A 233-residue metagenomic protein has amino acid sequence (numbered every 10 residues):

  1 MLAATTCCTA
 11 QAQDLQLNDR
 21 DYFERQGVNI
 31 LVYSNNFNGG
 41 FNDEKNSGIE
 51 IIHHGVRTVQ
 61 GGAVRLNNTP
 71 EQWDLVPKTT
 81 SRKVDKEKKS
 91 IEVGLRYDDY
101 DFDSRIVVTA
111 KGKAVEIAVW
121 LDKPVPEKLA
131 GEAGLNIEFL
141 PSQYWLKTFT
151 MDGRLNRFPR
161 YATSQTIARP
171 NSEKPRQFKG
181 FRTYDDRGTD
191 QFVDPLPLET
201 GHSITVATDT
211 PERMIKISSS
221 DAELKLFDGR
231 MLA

Functional and structural regions predicted by a protein language model:
M1-T6: Bacterial N-terminal signal peptides
A10-A12: Boundary at the C-terminal end of the N-terminal hydrophobic targeting segment
D14-A233: Beta-strand/loop-rich accessory regions of lumenal/periplasmic or secreted enzymes, predominantly carbohydrate-active
